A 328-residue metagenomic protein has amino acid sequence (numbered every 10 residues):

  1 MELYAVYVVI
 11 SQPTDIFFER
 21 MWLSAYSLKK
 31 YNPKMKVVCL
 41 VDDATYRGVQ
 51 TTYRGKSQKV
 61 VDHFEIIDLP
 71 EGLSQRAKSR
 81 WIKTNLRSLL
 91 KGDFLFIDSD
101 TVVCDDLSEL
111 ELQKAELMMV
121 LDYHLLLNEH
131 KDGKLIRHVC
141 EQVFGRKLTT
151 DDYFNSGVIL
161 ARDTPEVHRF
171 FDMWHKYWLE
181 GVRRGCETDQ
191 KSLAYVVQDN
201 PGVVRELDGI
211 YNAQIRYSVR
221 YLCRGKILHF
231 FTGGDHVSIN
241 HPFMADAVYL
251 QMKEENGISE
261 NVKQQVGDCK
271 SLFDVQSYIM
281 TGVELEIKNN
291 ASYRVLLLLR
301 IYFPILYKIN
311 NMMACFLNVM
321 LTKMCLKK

Functional and structural regions predicted by a protein language model:
E2-Y7, L23, C39, T149-T150 (+1 more regions): A glycosyltransferase accessory/donor-loop signature
Q12-M21, N290-A291: A short, glycine/small-residue-rich beta-strand->loop->alpha-helix junction that serves as a flexible
F18-W22, R80, T84, T101 (+2 more regions): Conserved glycosyltransferase catalytic-site signature
S27-M35: Short, acidic, metal-binding catalytic loop of nucleotide-sugar glycosyltransferases
K36-D43: Short internal beta-strands
D43-L89: Active-site-proximal specificity loops/subdomain of glycosyltransferases
W81-D132: GT-A fold catalytic core of metal-dependent nucleotide-sugar glycosyltransferases, centered on the diacidic
L112-K176: Conserved catalytic core of nucleotide-sugar-dependent glycosyltransferases
